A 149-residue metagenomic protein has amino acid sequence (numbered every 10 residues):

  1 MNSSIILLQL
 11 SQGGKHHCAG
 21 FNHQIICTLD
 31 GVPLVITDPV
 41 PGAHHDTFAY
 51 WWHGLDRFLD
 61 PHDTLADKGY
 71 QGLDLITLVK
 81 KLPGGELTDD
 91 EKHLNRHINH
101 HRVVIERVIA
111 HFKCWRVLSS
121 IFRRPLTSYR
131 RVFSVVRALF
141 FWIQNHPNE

Functional and structural regions predicted by a protein language model:
M1-E149: Short, well-ordered secondary-structure "scaffold" segments embedded in the functional core of diverse domains
